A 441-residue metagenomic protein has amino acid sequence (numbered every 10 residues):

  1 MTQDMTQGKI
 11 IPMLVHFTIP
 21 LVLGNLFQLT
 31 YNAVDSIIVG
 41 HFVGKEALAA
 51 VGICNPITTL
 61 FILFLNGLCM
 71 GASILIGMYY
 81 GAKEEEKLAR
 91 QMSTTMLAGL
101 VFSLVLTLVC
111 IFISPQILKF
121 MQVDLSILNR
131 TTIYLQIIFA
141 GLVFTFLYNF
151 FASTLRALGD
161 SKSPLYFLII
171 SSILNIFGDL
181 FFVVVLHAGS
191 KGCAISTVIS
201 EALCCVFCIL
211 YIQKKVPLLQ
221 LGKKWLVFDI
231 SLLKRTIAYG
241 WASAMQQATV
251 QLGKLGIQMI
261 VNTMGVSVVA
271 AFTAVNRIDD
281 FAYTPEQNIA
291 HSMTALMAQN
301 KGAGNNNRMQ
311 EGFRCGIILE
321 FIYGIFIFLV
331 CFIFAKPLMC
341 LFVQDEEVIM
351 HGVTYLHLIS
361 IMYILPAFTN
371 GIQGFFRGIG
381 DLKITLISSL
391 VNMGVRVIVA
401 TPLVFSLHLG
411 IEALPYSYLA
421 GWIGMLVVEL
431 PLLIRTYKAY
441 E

Functional and structural regions predicted by a protein language model:
M1-T18, I76-G141, V185-W241, M297-M362 (+1 more regions): Short alpha-helical transmembrane segments in multi-pass integral membrane proteins
M5-F42, P56-G71, L75, L100-T107 (+5 more regions): N-terminal transmembrane alpha-helices
H16-D35, I137, S171, S200-C204 (+4 more regions): Transmembrane helical elements of multi-pass membrane transporters/channels
L21, N25, I37, I74 (+14 more regions): Transmembrane alpha-helix boundary and packing residues in multipass membrane permease domains and related
L26, T30-A49, L118-L125, F181-A188 (+5 more regions): Helix-terminus/linker motif at the lipid-water interface of multi-pass membrane proteins
V39-T59, S126-R130, S190-K191, L232-Y239 (+5 more regions): Interfacial/gating helices of multi-pass transporter permease domains
L48-L108, T145-P164, A271-A335, P366-G380 (+1 more regions): Small-residue-rich hydrophobic transmembrane alpha-helices
C69, I138-R156, P164-S172, C193-V206 (+4 more regions): Short runs within selected transmembrane alpha-helices of multi-pass transporters and secretion channels
